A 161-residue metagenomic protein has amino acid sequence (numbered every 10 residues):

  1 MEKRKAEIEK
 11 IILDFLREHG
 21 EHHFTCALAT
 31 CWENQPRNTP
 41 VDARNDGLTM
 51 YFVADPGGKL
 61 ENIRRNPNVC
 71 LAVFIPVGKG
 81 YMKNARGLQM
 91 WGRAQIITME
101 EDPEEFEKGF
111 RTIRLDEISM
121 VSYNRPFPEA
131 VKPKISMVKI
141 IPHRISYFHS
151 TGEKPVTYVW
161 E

Functional and structural regions predicted by a protein language model:
M1-T25: Extreme N-terminal tail/first-helix region
E2-K3, K83-E161: Charged, gly/pro-rich active-site loop segments
E21-A27, I118-S122: Short Pro/Gly-enriched beta-strand edge/turn motifs at strand-loop
H23-P56, L71-I75, Q89: Short beta-strand segments
E33, G58, G78, P142-S146: Short acidic/polar capping segments at secondary-structure boundaries
V53-G57, C70-V77, R114-F127: Short acidic (Asp/Glu) patches
G58-E61, E153-P155: Short, surface-exposed beta-strand-loop junctions and turns on beta-sheet-rich folds
E61-I97: Helix-adjacent hinge/juxtasegments
